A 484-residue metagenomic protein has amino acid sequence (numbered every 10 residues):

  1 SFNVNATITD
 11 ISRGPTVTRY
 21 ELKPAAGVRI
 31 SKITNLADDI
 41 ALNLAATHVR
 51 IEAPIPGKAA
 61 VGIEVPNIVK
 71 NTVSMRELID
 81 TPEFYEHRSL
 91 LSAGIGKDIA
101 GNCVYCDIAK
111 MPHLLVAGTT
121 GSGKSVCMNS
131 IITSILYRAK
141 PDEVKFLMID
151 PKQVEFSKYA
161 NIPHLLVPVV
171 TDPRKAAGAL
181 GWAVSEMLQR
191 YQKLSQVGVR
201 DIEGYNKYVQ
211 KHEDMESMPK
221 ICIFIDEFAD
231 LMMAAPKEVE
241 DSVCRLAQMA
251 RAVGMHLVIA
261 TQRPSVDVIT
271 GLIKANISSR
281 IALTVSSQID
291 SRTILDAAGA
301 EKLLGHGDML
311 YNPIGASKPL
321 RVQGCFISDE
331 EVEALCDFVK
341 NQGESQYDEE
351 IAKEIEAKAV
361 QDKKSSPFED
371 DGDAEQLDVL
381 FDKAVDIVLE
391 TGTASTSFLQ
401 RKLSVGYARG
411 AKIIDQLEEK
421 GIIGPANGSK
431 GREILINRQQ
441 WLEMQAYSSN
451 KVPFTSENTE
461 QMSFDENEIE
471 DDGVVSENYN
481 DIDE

Functional and structural regions predicted by a protein language model:
S1-L115, C127, V266, R401-G406: N-terminal "pre-motor" subdomain/linker immediately upstream of P-loop NTPase catalytic cores
S1-S12, E356-E484: Terminal-proximal interaction/regulatory segments of ATP-powered molecular machines
A6, I55-A60, E64, P82-R200 (+7 more regions): P-loop NTPase catalytic phosphate-binding loop
I30-I33, A37, V332, F381 (+1 more regions): Generic alpha-helical secondary structure
L36, I131, I413: Residues within the DNA-recognition helix of helix-turn-helix
E52-L90, I281-E369, E375, V379-K383 (+3 more regions): Conserved P-loop NTPase
Q196-V197, D348-I355, F398-K402: Short coil/turn segments at secondary-structure boundaries
G204-M215, L246: Conserved alpha-helical scaffold flanking the Walker A/P-loop in AAA+ ATPase domains
